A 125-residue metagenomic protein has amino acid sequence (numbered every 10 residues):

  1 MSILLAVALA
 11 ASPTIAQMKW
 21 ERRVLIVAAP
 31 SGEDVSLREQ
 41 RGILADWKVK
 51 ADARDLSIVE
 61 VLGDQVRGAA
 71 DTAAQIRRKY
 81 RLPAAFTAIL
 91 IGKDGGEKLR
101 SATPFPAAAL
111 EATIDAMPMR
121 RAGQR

Functional and structural regions predicted by a protein language model:
S2-R125: Non-catalytic interaction/Regulatory regions outside core domains
